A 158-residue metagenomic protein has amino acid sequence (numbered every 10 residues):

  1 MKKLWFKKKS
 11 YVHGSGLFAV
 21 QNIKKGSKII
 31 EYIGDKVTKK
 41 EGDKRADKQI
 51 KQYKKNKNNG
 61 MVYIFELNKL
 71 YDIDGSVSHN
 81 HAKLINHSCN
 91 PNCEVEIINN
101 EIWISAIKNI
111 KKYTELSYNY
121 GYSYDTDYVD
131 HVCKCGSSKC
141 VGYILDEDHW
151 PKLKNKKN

Functional and structural regions predicted by a protein language model:
K2-V95: Catalytic cores of histone-lysine modification enzymes
S88-N158: C-terminal SET catalytic tail plus cysteine-rich post-SET Zn-binding segment of SAM-dependent SET-domain
